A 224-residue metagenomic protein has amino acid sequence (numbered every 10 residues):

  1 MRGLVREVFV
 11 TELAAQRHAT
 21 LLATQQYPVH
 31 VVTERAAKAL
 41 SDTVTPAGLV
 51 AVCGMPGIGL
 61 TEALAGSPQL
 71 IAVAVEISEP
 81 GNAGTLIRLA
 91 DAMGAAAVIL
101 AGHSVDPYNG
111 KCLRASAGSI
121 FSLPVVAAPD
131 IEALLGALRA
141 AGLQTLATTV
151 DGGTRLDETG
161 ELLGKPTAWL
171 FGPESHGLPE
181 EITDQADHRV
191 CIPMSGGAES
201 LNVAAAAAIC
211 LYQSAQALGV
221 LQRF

Functional and structural regions predicted by a protein language model:
M1-D42: N-terminal positively charged helical leader segments and presequences
M1-L4, V10, H30-T33, I58 (+1 more regions): RNA substrate-binding interface of SAM-dependent RNA methyltransferases
L13-A15, E34-A36, H103-V105, E174 (+1 more regions): Short, acidic/turn-prone active-site loops that include or flank metal/cofactor- and phosphate-binding residues
Q25-Q26, L49, A115-S119, L163-P166: Short, hinge-like loop/turn segments at secondary-structure boundaries
D42-V50: Ordered, amphipathic secondary-structure segments that act as subunit-interaction surfaces in large macromolecular
L49-I58: Short, structured interface segments
A51, L89-M93, P107-I120, E180-F224: Structured adenosyl-cofactor binding patch, chiefly the S-adenosyl-L-methionine
L146-A198: Active-site/ligand-binding-proximal alpha/beta "capping" segment
